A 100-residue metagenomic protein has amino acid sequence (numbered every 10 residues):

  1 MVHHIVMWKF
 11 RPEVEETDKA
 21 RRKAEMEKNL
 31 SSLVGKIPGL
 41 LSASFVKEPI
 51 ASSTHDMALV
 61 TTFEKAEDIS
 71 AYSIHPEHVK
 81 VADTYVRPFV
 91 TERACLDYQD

Functional and structural regions predicted by a protein language model:
M1-D56, E64-I74, D97-D100: Short S/T/G/P-rich N-terminal loop/turn motif that feeds into the first structured element of a domain
A66-L96: C-terminal structural segments of small proteins and small subunits
